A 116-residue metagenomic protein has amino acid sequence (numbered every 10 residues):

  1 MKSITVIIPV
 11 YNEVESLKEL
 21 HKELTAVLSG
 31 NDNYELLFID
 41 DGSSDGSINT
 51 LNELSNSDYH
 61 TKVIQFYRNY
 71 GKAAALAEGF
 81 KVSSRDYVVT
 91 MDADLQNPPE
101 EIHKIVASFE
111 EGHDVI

Functional and structural regions predicted by a protein language model:
M1-I116: Structured catalytic core of nucleotide-sugar glycosyltransferases
